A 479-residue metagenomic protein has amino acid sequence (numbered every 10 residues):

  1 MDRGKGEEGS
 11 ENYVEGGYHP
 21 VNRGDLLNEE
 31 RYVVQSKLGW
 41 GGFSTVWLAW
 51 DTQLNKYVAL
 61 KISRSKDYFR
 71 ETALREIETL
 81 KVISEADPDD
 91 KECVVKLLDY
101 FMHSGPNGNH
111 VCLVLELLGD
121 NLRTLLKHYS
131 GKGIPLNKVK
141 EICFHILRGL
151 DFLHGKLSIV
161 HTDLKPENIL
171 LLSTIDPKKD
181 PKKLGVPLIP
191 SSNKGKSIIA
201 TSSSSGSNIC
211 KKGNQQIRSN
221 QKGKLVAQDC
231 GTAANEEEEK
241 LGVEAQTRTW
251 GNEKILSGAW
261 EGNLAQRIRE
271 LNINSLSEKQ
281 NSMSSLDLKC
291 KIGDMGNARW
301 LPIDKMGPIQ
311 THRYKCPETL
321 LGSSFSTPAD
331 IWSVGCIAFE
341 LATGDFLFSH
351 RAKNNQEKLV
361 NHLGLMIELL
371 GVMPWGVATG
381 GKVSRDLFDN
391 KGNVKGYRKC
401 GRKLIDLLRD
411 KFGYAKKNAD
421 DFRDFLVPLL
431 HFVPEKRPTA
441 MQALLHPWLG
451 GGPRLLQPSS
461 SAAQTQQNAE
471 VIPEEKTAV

Functional and structural regions predicted by a protein language model:
M1-V479: Intrinsically disordered, low-complexity regulatory segments of kinases
